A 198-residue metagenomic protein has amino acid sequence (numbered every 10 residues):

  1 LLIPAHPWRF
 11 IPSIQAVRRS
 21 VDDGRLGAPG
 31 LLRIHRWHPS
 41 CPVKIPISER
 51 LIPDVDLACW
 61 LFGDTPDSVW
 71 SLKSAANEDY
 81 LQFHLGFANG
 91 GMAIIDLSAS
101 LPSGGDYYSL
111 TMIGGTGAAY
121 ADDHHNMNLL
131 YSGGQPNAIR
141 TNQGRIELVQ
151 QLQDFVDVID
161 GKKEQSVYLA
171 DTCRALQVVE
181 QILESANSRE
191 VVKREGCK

Functional and structural regions predicted by a protein language model:
L1-C41, D54: A contiguous active-site-proximal alpha/beta segment in oxidoreductase catalytic domains
P4, P29, V69-W70, D122 (+2 more regions): Short, hydrophobic secondary-structure boundary micro-motifs
H6-R9, R36, K73-A75, L101 (+2 more regions): Structured beta->alpha junctions
V43-S48, N137-I146: A short glycine-threonine-serine/GTX helix/turn-capping micro-motif
E49-N126, V149-K163, C197-K198: Contiguous beta-strand/loop segments that form the cofactor/metal-binding neighborhood of enzyme cores
A88, D157-K198: C-terminal helix-rich "cap/oligomerization" subdomain common to oxidoreductases
G104-S109, L130-R140: A short, polar/proline- and glycine-enriched secondary-structure boundary/capping micro-motif
